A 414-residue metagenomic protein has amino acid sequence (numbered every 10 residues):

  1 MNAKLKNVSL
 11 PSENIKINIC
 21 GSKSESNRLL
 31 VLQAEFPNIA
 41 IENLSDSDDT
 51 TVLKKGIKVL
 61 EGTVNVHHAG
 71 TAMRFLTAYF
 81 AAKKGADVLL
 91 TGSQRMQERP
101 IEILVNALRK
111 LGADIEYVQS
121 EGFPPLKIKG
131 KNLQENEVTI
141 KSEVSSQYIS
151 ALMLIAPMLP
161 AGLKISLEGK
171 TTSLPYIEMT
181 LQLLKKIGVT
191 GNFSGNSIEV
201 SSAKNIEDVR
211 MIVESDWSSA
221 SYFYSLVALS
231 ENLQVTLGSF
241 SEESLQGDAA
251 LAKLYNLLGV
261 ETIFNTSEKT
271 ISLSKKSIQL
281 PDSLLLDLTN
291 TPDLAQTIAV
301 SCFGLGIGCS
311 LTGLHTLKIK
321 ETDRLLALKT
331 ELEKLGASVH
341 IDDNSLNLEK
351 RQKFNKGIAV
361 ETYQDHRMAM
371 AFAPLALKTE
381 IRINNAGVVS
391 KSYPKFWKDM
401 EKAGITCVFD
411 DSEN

Functional and structural regions predicted by a protein language model:
M1-N414: Short, structured segments at the rim of ligand-binding sites
